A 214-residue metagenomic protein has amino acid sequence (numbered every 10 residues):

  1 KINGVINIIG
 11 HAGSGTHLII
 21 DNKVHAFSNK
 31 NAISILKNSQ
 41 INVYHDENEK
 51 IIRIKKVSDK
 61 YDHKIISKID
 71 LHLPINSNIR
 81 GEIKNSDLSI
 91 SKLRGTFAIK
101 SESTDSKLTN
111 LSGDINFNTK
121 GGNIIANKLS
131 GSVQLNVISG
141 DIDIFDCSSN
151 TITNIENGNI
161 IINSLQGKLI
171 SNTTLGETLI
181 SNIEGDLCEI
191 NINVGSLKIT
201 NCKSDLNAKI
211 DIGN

Functional and structural regions predicted by a protein language model:
N3-T119, N123-V137, D143-N154, I161-N172 (+4 more regions): Acidic (Asp/Glu) and glycine-rich low-complexity loops/linkers that are typically intrinsically disordered
